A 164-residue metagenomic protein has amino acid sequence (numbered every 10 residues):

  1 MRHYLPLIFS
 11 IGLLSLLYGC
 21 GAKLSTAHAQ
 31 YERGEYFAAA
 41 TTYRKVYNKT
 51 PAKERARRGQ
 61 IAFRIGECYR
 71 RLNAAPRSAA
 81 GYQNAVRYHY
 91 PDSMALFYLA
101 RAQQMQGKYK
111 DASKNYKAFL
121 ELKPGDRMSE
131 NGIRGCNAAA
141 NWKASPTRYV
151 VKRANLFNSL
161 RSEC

Functional and structural regions predicted by a protein language model:
L24, A56-R64, M94-Y98, K114 (+1 more regions): Alpha-solenoid helical repeat scaffolds
K45-N48, N84-R87, L120-E121: Conserved structural position within tetratricopeptide repeats
Y98, M105, Y109, L122-C164: Short, conserved micro-motifs composed of acidic
